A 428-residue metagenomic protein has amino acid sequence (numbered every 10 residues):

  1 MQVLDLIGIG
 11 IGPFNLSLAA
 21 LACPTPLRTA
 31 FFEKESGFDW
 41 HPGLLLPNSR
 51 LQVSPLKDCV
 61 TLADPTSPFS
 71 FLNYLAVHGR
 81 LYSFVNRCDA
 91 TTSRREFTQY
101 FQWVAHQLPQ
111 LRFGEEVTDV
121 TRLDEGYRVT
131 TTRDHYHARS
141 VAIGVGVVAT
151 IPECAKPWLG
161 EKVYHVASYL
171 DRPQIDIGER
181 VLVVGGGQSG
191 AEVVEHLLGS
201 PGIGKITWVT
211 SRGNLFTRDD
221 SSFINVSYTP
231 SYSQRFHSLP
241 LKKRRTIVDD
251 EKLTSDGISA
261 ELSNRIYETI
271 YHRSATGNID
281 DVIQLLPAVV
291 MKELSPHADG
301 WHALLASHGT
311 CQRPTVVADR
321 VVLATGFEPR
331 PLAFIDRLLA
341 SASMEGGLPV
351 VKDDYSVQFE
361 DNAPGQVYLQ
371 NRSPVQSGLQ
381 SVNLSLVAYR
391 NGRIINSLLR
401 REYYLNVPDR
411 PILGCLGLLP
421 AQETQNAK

Functional and structural regions predicted by a protein language model:
M1-E35, W40, F84-Q188, E192-K428: Flavin (primarily FAD) cofactor-binding/catalytic cores of flavoenzymes
L45-P47, R337-L338: Short Gly/aromatic-enriched secondary-structure transition segments
L46-K57, T66, Y164, L286 (+2 more regions): Residue-level signal for pocket-adjacent positions within structured domains
S49-S83, R235-K242: Flavin (FAD/FMN) cofactor-binding and adjacent substrate-gating region of FAD-dependent oxidoreductase domains
